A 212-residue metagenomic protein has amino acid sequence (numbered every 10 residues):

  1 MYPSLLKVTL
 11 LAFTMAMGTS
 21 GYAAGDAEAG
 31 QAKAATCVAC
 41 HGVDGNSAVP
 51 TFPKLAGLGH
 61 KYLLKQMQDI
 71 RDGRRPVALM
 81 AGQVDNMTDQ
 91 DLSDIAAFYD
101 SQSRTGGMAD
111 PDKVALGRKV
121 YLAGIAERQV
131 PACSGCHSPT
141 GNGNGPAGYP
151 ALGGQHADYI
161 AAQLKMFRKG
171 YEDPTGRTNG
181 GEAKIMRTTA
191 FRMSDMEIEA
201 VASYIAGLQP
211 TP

Functional and structural regions predicted by a protein language model:
M1-K7: Positively charged n-region of N-terminal signal peptides that target proteins for export
K7-G18: Bacterial N-terminal signal peptides
G18-A34, A48-T51, D100-E127, P212: Electrostatic cytochrome c docking/interface patches
A27, Q31-G73: The feature marks the first
E28-A35, H60, L64, G124-S134 (+3 more regions): Sequence context surrounding c-type heme c attachment/ligation sites in exported
C37-D44, I95, V130-P139, V201 (+1 more regions): The canonical Cys-X-X-Cys-His
A48-K54, D69-D112, G145-A151, G170-A200 (+1 more regions): Axial heme c-ligation environment in periplasmic c-type cytochrome domains
